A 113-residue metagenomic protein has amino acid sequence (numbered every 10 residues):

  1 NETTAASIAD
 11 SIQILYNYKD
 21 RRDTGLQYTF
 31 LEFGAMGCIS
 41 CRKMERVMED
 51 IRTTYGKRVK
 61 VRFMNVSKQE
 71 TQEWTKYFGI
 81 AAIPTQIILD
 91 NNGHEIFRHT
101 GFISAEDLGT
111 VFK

Functional and structural regions predicted by a protein language model:
N1-D10: N-terminal targeting signals for export/organelle localization
R22-M36: Short active-site neighborhood of thiol/selenol oxidoreductases, capturing the structured segment around
G25-Y28, G56-V59, A81-I83: Extracytoplasmic
F33, G56-Q72: Thiol-based oxidoreductase modules, predominantly thioredoxin-like and allied folds used for disulfide exchange
C38-R42, Q86: The canonical Cys-X-X-Cys-His
C41-Y55: Typically the conserved alpha-helix immediately C-terminal to a functionally engaged Cys/Sec in thioredoxin-like
K76-I80: A short glycine-leucine-enriched loop at secondary-structure breakpoints that most characteristically corresponds
A82, I87-K113: Non-catalytic, surface beta->alpha helical segment in thiol-disulfide oxidoreductase systems
